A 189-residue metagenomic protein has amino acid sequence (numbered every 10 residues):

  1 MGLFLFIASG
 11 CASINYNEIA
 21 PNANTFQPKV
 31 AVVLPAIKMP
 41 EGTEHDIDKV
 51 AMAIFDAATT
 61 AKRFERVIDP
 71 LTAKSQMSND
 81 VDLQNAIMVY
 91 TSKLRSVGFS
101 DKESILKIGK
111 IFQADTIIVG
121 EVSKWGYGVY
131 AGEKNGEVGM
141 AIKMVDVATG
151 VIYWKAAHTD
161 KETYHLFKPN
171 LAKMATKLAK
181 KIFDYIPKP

Functional and structural regions predicted by a protein language model:
M1-C11: Sec-dependent bacterial lipoprotein signal peptides
I7, V32-V33: Conserved Rossmann-like nucleotide-binding pocket used by diverse enzymes that bind dinucleotide cofactors
C11-A31, M52, A57, K62 (+3 more regions): C-terminal/domain-edge helix-coil "capping" segments
L34-P35, P40-F112, Y185: N-terminal segment of the mature soluble domain
K38-E41, A73-Q76, S123-Y127, D160-T163: Solvent-exposed loop/turn segments at secondary-structure junctions within structured extracellular/periplasmic domains
